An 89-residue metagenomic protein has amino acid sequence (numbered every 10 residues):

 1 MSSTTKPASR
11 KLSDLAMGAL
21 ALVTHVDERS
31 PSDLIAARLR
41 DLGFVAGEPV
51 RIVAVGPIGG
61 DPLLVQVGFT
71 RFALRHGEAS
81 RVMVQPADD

Functional and structural regions predicted by a protein language model:
M1-R40, V45-V53, P57, D61-D89: Compact, charge-rich alpha-helical regulatory domains located at protein termini
